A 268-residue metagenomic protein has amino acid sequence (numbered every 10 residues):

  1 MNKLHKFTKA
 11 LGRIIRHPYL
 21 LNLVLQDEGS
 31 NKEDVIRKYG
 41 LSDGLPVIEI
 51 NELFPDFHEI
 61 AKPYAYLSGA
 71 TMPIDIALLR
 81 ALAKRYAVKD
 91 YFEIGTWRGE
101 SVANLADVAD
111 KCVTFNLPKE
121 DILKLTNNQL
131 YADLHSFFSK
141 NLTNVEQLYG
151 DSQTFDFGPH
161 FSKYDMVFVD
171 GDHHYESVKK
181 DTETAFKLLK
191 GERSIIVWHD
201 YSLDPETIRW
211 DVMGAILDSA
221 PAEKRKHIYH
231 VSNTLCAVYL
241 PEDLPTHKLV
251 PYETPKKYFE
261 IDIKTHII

Functional and structural regions predicted by a protein language model:
M1-P63, T246-I268: Membrane-proximal basic amphipathic "stem/tether" segments
P63-A65, I76-I268: S-adenosylmethionine/decaboxylated-SAM
S68: ATP/Mg2+ or Mg2+-diphosphate-binding catalytic cores that bind nucleotide phosphates or diphosphates via glycine-rich
T71: Residue-level marker of regulatory loop/turn positions in helix-turn-helix DNA-binding domains and in histidine
